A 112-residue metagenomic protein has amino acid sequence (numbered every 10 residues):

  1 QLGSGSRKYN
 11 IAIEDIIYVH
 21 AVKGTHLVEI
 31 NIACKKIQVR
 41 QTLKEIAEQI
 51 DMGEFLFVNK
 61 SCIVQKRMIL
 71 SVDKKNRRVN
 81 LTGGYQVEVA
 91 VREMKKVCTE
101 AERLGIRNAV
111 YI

Functional and structural regions predicted by a protein language model:
Q1-T82, Q86: Conserved binding/recognition cores within well-folded domains
I46, K96-V97: DNA major-groove recognition helices of helix-turn-helix
D51-M52, A90, I106: Short, structured coil/loop segments at alpha-helix boundaries
V97-G105: Glycine/charge-rich catalytic "coupling/switch" loops of P-loop NTPases
I106-I112: Intrinsically disordered, low-complexity protein-interaction/activation regions
